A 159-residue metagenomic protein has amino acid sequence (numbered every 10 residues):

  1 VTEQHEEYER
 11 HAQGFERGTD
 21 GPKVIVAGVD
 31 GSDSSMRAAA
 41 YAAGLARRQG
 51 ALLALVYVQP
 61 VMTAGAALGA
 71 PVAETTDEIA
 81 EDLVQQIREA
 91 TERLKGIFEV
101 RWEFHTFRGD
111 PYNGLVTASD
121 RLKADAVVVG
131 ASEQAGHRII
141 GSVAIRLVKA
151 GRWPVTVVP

Functional and structural regions predicted by a protein language model:
V1-G21, E92-V127, Q134: Structural beta-alpha unit
G14-A73: Small/aliphatic-rich secondary-structure junction motif
A54-V56, E103-F107, T156: General small-molecule cofactor/ligand-binding pocket signal
Y57-V58, G130-S132, P159: Short secondary-structure boundary segments
A70-E74, R121-K123, I145-R146: Short, hinge-like loop/turn segments at secondary-structure boundaries
V72-Q86: A short acidic, glycine-rich active-site loop that binds or catalyzes chemistry on phosphate/adenosine moieties
A126-A150: Glycine-rich, Arg-bearing micro-motifs that act as flexible, cationic patches
